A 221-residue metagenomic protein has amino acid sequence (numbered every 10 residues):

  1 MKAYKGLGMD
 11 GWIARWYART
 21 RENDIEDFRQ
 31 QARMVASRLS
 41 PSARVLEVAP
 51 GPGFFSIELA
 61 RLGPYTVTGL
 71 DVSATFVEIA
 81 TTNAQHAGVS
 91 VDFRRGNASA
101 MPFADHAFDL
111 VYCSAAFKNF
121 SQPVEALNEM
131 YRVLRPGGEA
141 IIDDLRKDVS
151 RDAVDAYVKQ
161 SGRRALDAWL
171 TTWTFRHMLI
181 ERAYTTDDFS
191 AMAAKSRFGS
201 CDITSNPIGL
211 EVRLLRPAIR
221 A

Functional and structural regions predicted by a protein language model:
M1-S40, F54, E58: Conserved class I S-adenosyl-L-methionine
T20, D24, L145-S196, D202-T204 (+1 more regions): C-terminal alpha-helical "lid/dimerization" subdomain adjacent to the S-adenosyl-L-methionine
L46, P52-A100: Class I SAM-dependent methyltransferase SAM/SAH-binding core
Y112: A conserved beta-strand element that flanks and buttresses the S-adenosyl-L-methionine
K118-N119: A short His-aromatic
V124-P136: A short glycine-rich, Lys/Arg-flanked "PGG" loop and its adjoining helix->strand segment in the class I
G138-D144: Conserved beta-strand signature within the Rossmann-like core of class I S-adenosyl-L-methionine
E211-A221: C-terminal lobe and adjacent flexible extensions of AdoMet/dcAdoMet transferase-like proteins
